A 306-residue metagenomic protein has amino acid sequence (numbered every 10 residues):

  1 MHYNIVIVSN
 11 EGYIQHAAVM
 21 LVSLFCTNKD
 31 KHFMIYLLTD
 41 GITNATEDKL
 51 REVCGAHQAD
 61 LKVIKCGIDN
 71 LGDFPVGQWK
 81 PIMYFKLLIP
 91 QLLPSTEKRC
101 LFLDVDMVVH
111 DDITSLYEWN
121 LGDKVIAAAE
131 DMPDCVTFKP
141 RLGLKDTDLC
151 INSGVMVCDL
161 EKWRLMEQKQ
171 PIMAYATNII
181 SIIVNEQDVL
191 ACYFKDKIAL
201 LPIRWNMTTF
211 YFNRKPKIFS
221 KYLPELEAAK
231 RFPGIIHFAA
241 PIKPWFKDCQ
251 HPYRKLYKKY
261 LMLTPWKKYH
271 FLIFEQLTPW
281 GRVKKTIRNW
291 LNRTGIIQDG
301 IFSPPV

Functional and structural regions predicted by a protein language model:
M1-Y3, S9-G12, K162-V306: A glycosyltransferase accessory/donor-loop signature
I14-N28: Histidine-anchored nucleotide/phosphate-binding helix
N28-Y36: Short loop->beta transition adjacent to catalytic acidic/histidine clusters or analogous donor-positioning motifs
D40-I42: Conserved short acidic donor-positioning loop in nucleotide-sugar-dependent glycosyltransferases
A45-L92: Active-site-proximal specificity loops/subdomain of glycosyltransferases
V63-I68, I82-D134, D148-C150, V155-C158: GT-A fold catalytic core of metal-dependent nucleotide-sugar glycosyltransferases, centered on the diacidic
D73-M83, R141-K145, K215-S220: Short, surface-exposed amphipathic charged segments that create phosphate/polyanion-binding patches used for binding
